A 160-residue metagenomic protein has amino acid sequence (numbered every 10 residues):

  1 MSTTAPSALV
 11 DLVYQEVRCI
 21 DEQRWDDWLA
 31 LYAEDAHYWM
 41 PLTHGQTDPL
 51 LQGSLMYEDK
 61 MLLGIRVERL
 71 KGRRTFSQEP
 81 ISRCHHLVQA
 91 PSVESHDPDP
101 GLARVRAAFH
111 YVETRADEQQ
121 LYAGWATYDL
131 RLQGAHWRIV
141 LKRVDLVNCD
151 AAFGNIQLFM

Functional and structural regions predicted by a protein language model:
M1-E34: Short, low-complexity N-terminal intrinsically disordered segments enriched in polar/charged residues
V10-D11, C84-H86, L121-A123: Short solvent-exposed loop/turn micro-motifs enriched in small/polar/acidic residues
E34-R106: A solvent-exposed, acidic/Ser-Thr-rich amphipathic alpha-helical stretch
P100-R106, A116, Y122-N155: Short beta-strand edge/turn micro-motifs at domain boundaries
E113: Catalytic core of tubulin tyrosine ligase-like
L158-M160: Flexible, surface-exposed loop regions and adjacent strand-edge segments of Gram-negative outer-membrane beta-barrel
